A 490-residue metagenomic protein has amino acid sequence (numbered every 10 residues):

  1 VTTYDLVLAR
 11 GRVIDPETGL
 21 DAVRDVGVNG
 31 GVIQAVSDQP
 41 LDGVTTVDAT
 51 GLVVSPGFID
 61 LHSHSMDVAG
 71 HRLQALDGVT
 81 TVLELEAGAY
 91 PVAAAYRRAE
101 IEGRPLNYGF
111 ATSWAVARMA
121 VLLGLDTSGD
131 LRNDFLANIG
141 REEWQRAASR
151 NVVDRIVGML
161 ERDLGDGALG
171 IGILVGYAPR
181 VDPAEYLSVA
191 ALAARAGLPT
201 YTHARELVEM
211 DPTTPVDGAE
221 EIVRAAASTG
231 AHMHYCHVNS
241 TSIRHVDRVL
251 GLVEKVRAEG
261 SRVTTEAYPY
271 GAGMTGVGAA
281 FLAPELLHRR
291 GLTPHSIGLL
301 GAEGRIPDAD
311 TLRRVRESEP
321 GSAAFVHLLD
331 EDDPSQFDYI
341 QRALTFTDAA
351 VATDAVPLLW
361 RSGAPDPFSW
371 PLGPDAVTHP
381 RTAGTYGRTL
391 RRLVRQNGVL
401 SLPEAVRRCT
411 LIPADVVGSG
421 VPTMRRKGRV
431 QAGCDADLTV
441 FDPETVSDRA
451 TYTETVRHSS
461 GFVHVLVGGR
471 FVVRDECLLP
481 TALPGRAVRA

Functional and structural regions predicted by a protein language model:
V1-P56, D448: Histidine-rich, glycine-flanked metal-binding segment
G11, V26, G31, G51 (+12 more regions): Divalent metal-coordination and catalytic microenvironments
I14-D25, D330-D332, Q396-R407, A414-V456: Acidic, glycine-enriched loop/beta-strand segments at the rims of small-molecule binding/catalytic pockets
A49, V53-V54, A69-G172, S261: Divalent-metal coordination cores built from histidine and acidic residues
G57-H64: Metallo-beta-lactamase
H64-M66, A87, S113-A117, G176-A178 (+4 more regions): Active-site beta-loop-alpha junctions enriched in small/polar residues
V121-R180, V223-A227, H232, C236-L402: Active-site neighborhoods of metal-dependent hydrolases
Q341-A350, D354-V356, R361-G373, L438-P484: C-terminal cap of metal-dependent C-N hydrolases
